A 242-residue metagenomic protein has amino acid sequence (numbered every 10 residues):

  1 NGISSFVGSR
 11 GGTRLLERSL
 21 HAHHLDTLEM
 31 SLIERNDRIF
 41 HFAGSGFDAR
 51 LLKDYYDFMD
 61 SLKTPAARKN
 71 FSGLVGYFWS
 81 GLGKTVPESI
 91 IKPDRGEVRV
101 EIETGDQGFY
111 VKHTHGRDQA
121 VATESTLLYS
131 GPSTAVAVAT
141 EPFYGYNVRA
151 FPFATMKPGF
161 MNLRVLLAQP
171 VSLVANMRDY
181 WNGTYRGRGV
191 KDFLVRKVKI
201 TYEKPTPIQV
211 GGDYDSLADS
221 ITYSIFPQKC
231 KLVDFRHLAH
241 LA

Functional and structural regions predicted by a protein language model:
N1-T134: Catalytic core of DAGKc-family lipid kinases
S4, F40-F42, E141, T155 (+1 more regions): Short glycine- and Lys/Arg-enriched binding-loop motifs that mark or flank ligand-binding interfaces
E17-A22, E141-Y144, A175-M177: Short, functional N-terminal and low-complexity linear motifs
R35-N36, A43-S45, A139-E141, L167 (+2 more regions): Fold-independent oxyanion-binding glycine-rich loops and adjacent beta-strand/coil segments at enzyme active sites
G44, D48, A137-F151, Y214: Glycine-rich phosphate/pyrophosphate-binding beta-alpha loops
E101, A135-A139, N162-L166: Short, conserved beta-strand edge motifs with alternating hydrophobic and charged residues
T104, V111, A122-S130, Y146-A242: ATP/nucleoside-binding phosphotransfer catalytic cores, i.e., glycine-rich phosphate-binding loops
